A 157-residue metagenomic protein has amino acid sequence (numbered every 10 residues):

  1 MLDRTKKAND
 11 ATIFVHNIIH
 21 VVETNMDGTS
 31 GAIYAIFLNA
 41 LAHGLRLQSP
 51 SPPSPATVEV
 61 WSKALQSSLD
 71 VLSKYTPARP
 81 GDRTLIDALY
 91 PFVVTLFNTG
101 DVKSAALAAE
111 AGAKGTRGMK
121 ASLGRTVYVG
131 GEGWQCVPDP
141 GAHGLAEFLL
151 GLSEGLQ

Functional and structural regions predicted by a protein language model:
M1-Q157: N-terminal loops that bind phosphate or other acidic moieties and the adjacent beta-alpha structural core
